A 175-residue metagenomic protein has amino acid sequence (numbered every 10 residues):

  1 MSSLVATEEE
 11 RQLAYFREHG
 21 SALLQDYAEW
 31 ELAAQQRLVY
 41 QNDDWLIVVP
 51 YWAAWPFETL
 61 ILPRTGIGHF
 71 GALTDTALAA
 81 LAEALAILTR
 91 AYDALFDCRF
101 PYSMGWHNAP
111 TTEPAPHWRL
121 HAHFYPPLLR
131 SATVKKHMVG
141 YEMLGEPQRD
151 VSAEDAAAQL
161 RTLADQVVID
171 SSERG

Functional and structural regions predicted by a protein language model:
M1-G175: HIT superfamily nucleotide-processing domains
